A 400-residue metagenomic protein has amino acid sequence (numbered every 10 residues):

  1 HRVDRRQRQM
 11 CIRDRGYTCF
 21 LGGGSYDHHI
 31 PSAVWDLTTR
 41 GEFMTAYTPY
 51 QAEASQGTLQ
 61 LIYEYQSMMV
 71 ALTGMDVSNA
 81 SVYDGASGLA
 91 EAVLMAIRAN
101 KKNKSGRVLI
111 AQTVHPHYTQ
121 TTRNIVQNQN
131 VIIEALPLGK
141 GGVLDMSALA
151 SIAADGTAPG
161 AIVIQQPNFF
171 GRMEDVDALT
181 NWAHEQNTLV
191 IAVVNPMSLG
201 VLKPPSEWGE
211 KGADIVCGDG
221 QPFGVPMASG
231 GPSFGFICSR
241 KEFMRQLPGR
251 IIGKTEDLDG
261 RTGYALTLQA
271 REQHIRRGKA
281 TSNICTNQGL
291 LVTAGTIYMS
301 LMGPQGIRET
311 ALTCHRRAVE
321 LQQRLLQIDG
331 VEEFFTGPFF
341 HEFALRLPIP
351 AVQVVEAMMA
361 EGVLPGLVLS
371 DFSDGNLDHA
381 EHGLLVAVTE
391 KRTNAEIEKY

Functional and structural regions predicted by a protein language model:
H1-I12: Single conserved hydrophobic/aromatic residue that forms the stacking wall/gate of nucleotide- or nucleobase-binding
Y17-E42: Conserved oxyanion/phosphate-binding beta-strand-loop segments in alpha/beta enzyme cores
W35-T73, T281-S282: Residues forming anionic-ligand binding surfaces in small-molecule and nucleic-acid pockets of primarily soluble enzymes
Q51-A54, A71-E91: Short loop-beta-helix segment that forms the pyridoxal 5′-phosphate
S78, I132-L136, F334, G366: General small-molecule cofactor/ligand-binding pocket signal
S87-G263, D329-G330, L345, V352-M358 (+2 more regions): Conserved PLP-enzyme active-site core in the AAT-like
P222-D329, E333-T336: Active-site C-terminal subdomain of aminotransferase-like
Q305-K399: Conserved C-terminal alpha-helix-loop-beta "cap" of PLP-dependent enzymes that closes/shapes the active-site mouth
